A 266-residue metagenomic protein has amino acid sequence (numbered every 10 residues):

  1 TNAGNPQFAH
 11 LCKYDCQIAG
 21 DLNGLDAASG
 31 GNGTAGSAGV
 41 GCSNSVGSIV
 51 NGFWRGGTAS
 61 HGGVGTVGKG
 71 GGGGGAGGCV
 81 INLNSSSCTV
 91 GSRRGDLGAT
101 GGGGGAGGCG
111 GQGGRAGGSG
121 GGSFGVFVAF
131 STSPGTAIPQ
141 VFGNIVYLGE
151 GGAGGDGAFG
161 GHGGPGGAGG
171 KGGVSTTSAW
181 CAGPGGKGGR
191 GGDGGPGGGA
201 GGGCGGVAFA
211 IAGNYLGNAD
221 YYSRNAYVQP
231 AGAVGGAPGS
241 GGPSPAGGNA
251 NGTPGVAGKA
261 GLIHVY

Functional and structural regions predicted by a protein language model:
T1-Y266: Glycine-centric low-complexity repeats
